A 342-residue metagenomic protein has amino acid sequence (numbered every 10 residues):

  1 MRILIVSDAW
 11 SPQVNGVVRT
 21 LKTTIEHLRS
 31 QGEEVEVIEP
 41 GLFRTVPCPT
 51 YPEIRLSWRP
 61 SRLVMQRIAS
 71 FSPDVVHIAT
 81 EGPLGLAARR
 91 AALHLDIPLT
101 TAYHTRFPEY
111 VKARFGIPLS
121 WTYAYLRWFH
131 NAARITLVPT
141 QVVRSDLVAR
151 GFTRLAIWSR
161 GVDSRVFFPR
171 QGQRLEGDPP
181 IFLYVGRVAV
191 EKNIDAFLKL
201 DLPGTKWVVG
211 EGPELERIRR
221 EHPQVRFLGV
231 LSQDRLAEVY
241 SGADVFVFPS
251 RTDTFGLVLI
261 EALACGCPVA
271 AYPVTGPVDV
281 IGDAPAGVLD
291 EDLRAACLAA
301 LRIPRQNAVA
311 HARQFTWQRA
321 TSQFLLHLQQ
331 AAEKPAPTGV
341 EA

Functional and structural regions predicted by a protein language model:
P98-T100, E109-W128: Nucleotide-sugar donor phosphate/pyrophosphate-binding loop at the beta->alpha transition of glycosyltransferases
Y123-R170: Donor nucleotide-sugar binding/catalytic pocket of nucleotide-sugar-dependent glycosyltransferases
H130, V230-L231, E238-A243, F324: Short alpha-helical donor nucleotide-sugar binding micro-motif in glycosyltransferases
R174-W207: Conserved donor-binding/catalytic core segment of Leloir-type glycosyltransferases
E216-D234: Nucleotide-activated donor-binding/catalytic signature segment of Leloir-type glycosyltransferases, i.e., the conserved
R251: Aromatic "clamp/platform" in nucleotide-sugar-dependent glycosyltransferases that forms part of the donor/acceptor
P268-A271: Short hydrophobic beta-strand element within catalytic cores of glycosyltransferases and related nucleotide-activated
R302-P335: A charged, aromatic-enriched C-terminal amphipathic alpha-helix characteristic of glycosyltransferases across folds
